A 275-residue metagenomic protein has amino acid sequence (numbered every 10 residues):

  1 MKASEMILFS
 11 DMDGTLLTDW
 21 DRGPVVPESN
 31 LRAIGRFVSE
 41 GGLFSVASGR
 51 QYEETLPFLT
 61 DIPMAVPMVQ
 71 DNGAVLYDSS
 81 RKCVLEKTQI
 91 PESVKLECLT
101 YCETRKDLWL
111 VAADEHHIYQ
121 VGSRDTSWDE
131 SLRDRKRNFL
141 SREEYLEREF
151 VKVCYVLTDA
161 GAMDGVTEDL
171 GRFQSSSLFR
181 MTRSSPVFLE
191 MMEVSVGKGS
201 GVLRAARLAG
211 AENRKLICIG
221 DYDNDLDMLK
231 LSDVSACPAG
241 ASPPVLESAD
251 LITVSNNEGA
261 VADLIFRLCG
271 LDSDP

Functional and structural regions predicted by a protein language model:
A3-I7, P27, E190-P275: Mg2+-dependent phosphoryl-transfer enzymes with acidic/Ser/Thr/Gly-rich catalytic loops
E5-R22, L229: Asp-based phosphoryl-transfer active-site loop
M12, R50, D221-Y222: Active-site metal-binding loops of divalent metal-dependent hydrolases
P27-T126: Active-site phosphate-binding/coordination module
I62-M64, N72, S80, S177 (+2 more regions): Short, structured coil segments at secondary-structure junctions
A65-D71, T88, S131-R133, S235-A239 (+1 more regions): Short hydrophobic/aromatic-enriched beta-strand-loop microsegments
Y101, R105-I219, D223-L231: Conserved acidic, metal-coordinating active-site core of Asp-based, Mg2+-dependent phosphoryl-transfer enzymes
